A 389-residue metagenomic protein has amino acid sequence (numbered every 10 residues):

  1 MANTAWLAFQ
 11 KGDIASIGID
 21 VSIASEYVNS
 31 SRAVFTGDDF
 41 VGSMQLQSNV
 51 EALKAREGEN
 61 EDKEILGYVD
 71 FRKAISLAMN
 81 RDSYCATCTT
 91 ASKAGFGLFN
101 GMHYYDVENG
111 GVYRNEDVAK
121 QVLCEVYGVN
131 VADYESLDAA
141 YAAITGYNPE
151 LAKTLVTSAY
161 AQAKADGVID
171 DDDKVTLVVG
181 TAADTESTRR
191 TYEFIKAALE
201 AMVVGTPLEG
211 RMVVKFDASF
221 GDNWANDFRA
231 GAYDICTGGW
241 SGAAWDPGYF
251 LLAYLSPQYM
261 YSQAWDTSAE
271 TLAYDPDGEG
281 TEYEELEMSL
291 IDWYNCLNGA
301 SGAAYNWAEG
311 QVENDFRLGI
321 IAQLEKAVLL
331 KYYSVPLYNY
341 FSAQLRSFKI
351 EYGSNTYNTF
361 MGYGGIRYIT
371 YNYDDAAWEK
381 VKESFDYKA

Functional and structural regions predicted by a protein language model:
M1-N3, A8, V126-G242, S342: Ligand/substrate-recognition segments at binding pockets and active sites
M1-R56, D82, A86-T87, K93: Extracellular/periplasmic solute-recognition and catalytic clefts
N3-L7, K11, S25, V69 (+11 more regions): Solvent-exposed, polar/charged alpha-helical surfaces in well-ordered, non-transmembrane soluble domains, broadly
A5, R56-L66, F71-A74, L137-T145 (+2 more regions): Second-shell loop/turn segments in exported
A5-L7, S25-N29, M44, K54-E57 (+4 more regions): Extracytoplasmic/secreted cell-surface and envelope-processing proteins
G12-A15, D70-K73, N80-D82, D173-T176 (+3 more regions): Loop/turn elements at helix/coil->beta-strand transitions in domains of secreted/extracellular proteins
D39-F71, T87, Y338-F341, K349: A bilobed periplasmic-binding-protein/Venus flytrap-type ligand-binding module shared by bacterial periplasmic
S76-E125, A183-A197, F228-A389: Detector for C-terminal structural segments
